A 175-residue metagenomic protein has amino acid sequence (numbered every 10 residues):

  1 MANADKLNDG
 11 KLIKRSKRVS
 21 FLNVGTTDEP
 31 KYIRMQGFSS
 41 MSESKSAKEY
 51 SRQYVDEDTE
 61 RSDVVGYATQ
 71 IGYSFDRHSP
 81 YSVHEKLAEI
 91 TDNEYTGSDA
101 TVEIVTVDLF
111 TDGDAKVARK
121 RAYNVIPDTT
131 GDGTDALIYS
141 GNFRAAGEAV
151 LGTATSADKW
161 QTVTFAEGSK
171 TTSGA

Functional and structural regions predicted by a protein language model:
A2-H78, N124-L137: Solvent-exposed edge beta-strands and adjacent loop segments that serve as assembly or binding interfaces
A4-K14, A145, E167, T171-A175: Basic/polar low-complexity intrinsically disordered segments
K6-K11, D56-K120, V150-A154, K159: Extracellular/virion structural assembly segments
N23-T26, E43, T106-T111, T153 (+1 more regions): Surface-exposed beta-strand edges and flanking loops
S39-M41, V105-L151: Short beta-strand and beta-hairpin "edge-sheet" elements
V83, E89-D92, G131-Y139, F143 (+1 more regions): Short, surface-exposed, charge-dense and proline/glycine-enriched linear segments
I90-T96, Y123-P127, F143-R144, Q161-F165: Short, low-complexity, polar/charged sequence segments that are solvent-exposed and flexible
T153-A175: Intrinsically disordered, low-complexity terminal/linker regions enriched in Pro/Ser/Gly and acidic residues
